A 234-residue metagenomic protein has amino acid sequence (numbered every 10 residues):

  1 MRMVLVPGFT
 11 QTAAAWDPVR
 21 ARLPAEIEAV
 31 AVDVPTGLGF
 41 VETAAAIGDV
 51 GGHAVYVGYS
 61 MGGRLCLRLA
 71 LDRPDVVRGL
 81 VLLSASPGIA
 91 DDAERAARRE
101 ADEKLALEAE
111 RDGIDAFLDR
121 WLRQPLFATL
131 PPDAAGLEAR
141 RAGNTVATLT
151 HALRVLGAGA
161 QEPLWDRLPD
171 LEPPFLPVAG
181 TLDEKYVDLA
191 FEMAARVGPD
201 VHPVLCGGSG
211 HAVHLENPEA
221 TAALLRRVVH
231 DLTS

Functional and structural regions predicted by a protein language model:
M1-L38: Conserved HGGG/HGGXW glycine-rich cap/lid loop of the alpha/beta-hydrolase fold
Y56-G58, L83: Short beta-strand immediately N-terminal to the catalytic nucleophile in serine-hydrolase-like folds
G58-G62, C66: Gly/Ala-rich beta-loop-alpha elbow adjacent to hydrolase catalytic centers
L71, R78-E110: Flexible "cap/lid" loop of the alpha/beta hydrolase fold
A93, E108-R167: Conserved alpha/beta-hydrolase catalytic His-Asp/Glu region
A142-A195, L205: Conserved serine/cysteine hydrolase catalytic core
A195-H211: Catalytic histidine neighborhood in serine/cysteine hydrolases with alpha/beta-hydrolase-type architecture
S209-P218, A222: Catalytic histidine-centered segment of alpha/beta-hydrolase-like enzymes
